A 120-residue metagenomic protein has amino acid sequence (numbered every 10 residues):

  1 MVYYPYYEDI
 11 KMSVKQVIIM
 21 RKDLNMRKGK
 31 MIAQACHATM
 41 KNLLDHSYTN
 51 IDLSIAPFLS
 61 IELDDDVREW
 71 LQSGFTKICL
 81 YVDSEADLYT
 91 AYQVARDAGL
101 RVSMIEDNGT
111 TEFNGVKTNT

Functional and structural regions predicted by a protein language model:
M1-T120: Positively charged, small/polar-rich N-terminal and surface patches that mediate targeting and assembly and bind
